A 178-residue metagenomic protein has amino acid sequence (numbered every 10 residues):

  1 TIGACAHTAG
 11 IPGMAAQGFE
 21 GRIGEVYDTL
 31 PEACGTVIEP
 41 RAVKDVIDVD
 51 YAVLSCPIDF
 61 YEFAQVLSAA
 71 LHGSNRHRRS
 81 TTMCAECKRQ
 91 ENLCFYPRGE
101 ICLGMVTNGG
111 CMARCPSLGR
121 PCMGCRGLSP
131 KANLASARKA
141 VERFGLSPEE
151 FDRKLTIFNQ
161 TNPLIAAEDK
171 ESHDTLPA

Functional and structural regions predicted by a protein language model:
T1-F19, K131-N133: Cofactor-cradling patches in redox/metallo enzymes
E20-A178: Iron-sulfur (Fe-S) cluster-binding modules
